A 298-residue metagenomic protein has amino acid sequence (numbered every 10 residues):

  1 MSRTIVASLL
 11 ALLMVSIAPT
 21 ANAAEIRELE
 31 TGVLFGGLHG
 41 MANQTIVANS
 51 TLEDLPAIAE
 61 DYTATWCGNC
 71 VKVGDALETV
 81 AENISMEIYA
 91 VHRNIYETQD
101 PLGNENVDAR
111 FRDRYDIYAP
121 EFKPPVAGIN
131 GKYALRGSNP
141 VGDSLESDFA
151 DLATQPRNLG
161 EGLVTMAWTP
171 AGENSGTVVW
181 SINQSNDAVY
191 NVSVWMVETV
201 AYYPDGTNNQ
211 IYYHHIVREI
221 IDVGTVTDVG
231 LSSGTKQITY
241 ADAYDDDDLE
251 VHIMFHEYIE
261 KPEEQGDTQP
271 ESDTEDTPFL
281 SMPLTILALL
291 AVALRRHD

Functional and structural regions predicted by a protein language model:
M1-M41, P56-A59, C67, A127 (+1 more regions): Secretory targeting signatures
A7, L52-L55, E60, P120 (+2 more regions): A broadly tuned, weak detector of single residues within folded domains
I17-P19, D75-T79, A150-Q155: Intrinsically disordered, low-complexity boundary segments flanking structured domains
G32-N94: Local sequence-structure signature of Cys/Sec-based thiol-disulfide redox active-site neighborhoods
A76-T79, I95-Y96, D100-A109: Glycine/small-residue-rich interface belts in oligomeric ring/scaffold proteins and their assembly partners
P101-F122, V126-I129, Y133, G137-T274: Short, conserved sequence motifs used for protein processing/export or organelle targeting and for catalysis
